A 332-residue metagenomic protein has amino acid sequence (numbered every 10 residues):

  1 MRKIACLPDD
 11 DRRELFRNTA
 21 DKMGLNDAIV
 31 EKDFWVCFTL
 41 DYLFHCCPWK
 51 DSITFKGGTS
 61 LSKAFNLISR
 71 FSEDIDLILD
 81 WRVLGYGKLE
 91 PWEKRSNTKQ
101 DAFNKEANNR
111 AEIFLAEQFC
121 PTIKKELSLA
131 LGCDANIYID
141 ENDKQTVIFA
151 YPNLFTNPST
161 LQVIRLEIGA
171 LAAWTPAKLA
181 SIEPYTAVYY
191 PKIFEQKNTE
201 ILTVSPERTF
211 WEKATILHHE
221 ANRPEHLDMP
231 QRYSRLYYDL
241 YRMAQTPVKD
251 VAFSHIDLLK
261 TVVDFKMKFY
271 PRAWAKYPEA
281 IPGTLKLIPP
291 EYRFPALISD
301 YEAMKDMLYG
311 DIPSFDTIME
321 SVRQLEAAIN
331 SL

Functional and structural regions predicted by a protein language model:
M1-I53, F65-S69, I75, W81-L332: Structured mid-to-C-terminal alpha-helical surface segments
S52-S60: Short gly/ser-rich loop at a beta-strand->alpha-helix junction or flexible surface loop bordering the NTP-binding
